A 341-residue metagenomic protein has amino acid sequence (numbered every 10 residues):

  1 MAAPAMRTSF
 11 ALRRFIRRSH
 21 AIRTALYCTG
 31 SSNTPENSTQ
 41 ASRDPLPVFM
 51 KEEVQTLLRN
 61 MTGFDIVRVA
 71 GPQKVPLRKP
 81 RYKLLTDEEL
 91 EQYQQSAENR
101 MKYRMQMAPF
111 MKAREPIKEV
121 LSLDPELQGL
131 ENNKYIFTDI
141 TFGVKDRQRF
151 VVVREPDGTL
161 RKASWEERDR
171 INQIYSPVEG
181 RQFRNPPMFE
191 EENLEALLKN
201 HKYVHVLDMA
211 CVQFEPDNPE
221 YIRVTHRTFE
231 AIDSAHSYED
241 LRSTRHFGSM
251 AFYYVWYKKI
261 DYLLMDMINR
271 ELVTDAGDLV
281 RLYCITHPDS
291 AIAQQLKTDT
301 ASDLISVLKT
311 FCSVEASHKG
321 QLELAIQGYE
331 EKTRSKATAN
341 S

Functional and structural regions predicted by a protein language model:
A2-S341: A basic, Ser/Thr-enriched alpha-helical scaffold prevalent in eukaryotic organelle gene-expression machinery
